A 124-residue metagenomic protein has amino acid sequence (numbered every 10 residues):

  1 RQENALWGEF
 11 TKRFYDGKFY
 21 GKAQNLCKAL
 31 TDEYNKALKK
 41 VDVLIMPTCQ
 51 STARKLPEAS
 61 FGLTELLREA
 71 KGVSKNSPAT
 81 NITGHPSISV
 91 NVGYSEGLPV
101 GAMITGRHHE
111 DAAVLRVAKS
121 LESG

Functional and structural regions predicted by a protein language model:
R1-D32, K40, N81-G124: Structural helix-boundary/capping segments
T11, C49-T52: Short glycine-rich anion-binding loops that position phosphate/pyrophosphate groups of nucleotides and phosphorylated
K18-K22, A53-S74: Short, surface-exposed loop/helix-turn segments at secondary-structure junctions that function as lids/hinges flanking
C49, L56, T64-L67, T105-G106 (+1 more regions): Alpha-helix boundary/capping detector
T52-A53, I88: Glycine-rich, flexible loop/turn motifs
